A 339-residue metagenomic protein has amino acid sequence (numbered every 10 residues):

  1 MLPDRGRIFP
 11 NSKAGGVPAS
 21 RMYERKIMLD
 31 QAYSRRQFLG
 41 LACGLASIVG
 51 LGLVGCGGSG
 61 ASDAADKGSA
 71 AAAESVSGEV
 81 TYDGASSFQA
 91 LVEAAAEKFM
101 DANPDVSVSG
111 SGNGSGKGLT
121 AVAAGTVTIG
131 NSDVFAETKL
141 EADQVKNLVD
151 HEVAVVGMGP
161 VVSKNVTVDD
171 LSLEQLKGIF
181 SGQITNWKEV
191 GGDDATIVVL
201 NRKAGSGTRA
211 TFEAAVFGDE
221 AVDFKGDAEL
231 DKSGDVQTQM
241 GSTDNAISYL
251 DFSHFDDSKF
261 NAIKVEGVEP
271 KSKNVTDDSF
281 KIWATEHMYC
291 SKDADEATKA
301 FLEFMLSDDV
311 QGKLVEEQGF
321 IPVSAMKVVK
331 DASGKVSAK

Functional and structural regions predicted by a protein language model:
M1-Y33, L41-L53: N-terminal secretory signal peptides
A14, M22, R36, A61-A64 (+1 more regions): Serine/proline-rich low-complexity intrinsically disordered segments, especially terminal tails, linkers
L29-Q31, G57-A124, T128-A142, L148-K339: Exported/periplasmic ABC-transporter solute-binding proteins
F38-L39, V168: N-terminal hydrophobic signal/anchor transmembrane helix of membrane proteins
